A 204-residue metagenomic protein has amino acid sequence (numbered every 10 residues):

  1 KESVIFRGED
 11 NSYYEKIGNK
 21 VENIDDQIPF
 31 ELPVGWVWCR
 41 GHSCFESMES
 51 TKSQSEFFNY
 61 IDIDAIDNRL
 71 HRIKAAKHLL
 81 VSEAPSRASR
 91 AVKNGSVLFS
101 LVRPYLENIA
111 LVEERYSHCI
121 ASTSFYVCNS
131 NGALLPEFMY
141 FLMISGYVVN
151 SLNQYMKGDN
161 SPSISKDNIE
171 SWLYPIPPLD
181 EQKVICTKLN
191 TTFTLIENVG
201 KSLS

Functional and structural regions predicted by a protein language model:
K1-V21: Extended, domain-scale alpha-helical bundle/helix-rich regions
E9-D10, Q54-D62, Q154-M156: Short coil/turn segments at secondary-structure boundaries
I17-Q27, H42-S53, I61-N94, V112-E114: Sequence-specific dsDNA recognition surfaces
E22-K52, P175, L179-C186, F193-S204: Non-catalytic DNA-recognition/assembly elements of restriction-modification systems
D26-I28, S124-Y126, N168-W172: Short amphipathic alpha-helical segments
V37-F45, C128-L135, F141-L142, S151-M156 (+2 more regions): Catalytic cores of nucleotide-enabled group-transfer and carboxylate-activating enzymes in metabolic and assembly-line
E46-E49, R103, E114, S130-A133 (+4 more regions): Hydrophobic alpha-helix feature that most strongly marks membrane-spanning transmembrane helices and their immediate
R87-G146, N153-K166: A short beta-sheet element
